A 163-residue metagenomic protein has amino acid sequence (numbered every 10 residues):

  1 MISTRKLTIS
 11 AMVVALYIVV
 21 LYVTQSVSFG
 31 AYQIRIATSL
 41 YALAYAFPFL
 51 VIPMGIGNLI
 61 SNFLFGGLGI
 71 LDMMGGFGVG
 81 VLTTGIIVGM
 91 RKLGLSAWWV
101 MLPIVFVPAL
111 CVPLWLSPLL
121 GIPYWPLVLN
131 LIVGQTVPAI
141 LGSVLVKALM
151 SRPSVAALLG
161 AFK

Functional and structural regions predicted by a protein language model:
M1-I52: Hydrophobic transmembrane alpha-helices
L16-Y22, M54-N62, L114: Membrane-embedded alpha-helical segments in integral membrane proteins
S26-Y32, S39, I60-K163: Membrane-embedded alpha-helical hairpins and interfacial helices in multi-pass inner-membrane proteins
A44-Y45, F49-L68: Membrane-helix boundary elements
